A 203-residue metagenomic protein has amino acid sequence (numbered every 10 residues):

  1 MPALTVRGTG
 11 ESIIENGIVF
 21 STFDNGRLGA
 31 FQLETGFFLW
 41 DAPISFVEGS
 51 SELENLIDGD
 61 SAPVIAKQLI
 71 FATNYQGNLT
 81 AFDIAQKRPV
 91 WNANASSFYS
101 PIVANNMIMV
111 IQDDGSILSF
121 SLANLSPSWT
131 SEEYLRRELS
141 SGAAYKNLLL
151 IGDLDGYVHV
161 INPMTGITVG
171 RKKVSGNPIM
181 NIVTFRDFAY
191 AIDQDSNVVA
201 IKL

Functional and structural regions predicted by a protein language model:
M1-N16, D41-K67, P89-N105, P127-K146 (+1 more regions): Extracytoplasmic beta-rich repeat domains
I13-T35, V103, V110-I111, S116-S119: Generic detector of contiguous secondary-structure segments
F23-D24, K67, N74-Y75, Q112-D113 (+2 more regions): Structural signature of WD-repeat beta-propellers
Q32-G36, D83-Q86, S121-L125, N162-G166 (+1 more regions): Short loop/turn segments that connect beta-strands within beta-propeller blades
M107-L122, S126-V160: Loop/turn-rich, solvent-exposed surfaces of beta-rich toroidal or solenoidal domains
N124, L148, D153-S196, L203: C-terminal closing repeat unit and adjoining cap/tail of repeat-based domains
